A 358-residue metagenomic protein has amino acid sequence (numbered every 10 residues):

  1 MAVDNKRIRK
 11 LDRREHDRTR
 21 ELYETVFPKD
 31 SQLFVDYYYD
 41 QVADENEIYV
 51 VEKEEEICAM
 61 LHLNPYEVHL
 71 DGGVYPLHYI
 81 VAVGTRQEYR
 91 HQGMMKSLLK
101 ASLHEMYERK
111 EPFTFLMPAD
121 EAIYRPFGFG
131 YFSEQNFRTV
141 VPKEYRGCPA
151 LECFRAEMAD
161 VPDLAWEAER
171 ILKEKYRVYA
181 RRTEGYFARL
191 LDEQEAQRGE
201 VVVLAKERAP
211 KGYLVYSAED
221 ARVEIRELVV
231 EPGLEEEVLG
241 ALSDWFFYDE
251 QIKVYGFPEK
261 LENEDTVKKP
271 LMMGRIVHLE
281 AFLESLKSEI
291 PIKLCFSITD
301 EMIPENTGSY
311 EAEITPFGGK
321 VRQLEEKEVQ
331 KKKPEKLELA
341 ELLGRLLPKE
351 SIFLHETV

Functional and structural regions predicted by a protein language model:
M1-P65, G72-Y79, Y145-E184, E219-V223: Short amphipathic alpha-helix that is part of the acyltransferase structural core
Y75-Q87, R222-P232: Conserved acetyl-CoA binding element of GNAT-fold acetyltransferases
Y89-A101, G233-L242: Conserved acetyl-CoA pyrophosphate-binding loop and the N-cap/start of the following alpha-helix in GNAT-like
M106-P118, F247-P258: Conserved GNAT acetyl-CoA-binding A-motif
G128-G147, R226-E236, G240-V358: Active-site/acyl-donor-binding loops of N-acyltransferases
E134-A241, W245, F257-L261, G274 (+1 more regions): Amide-forming acyltransferase catalytic core, primarily the GNAT-like/NAT-type and related acyltransferase folds
